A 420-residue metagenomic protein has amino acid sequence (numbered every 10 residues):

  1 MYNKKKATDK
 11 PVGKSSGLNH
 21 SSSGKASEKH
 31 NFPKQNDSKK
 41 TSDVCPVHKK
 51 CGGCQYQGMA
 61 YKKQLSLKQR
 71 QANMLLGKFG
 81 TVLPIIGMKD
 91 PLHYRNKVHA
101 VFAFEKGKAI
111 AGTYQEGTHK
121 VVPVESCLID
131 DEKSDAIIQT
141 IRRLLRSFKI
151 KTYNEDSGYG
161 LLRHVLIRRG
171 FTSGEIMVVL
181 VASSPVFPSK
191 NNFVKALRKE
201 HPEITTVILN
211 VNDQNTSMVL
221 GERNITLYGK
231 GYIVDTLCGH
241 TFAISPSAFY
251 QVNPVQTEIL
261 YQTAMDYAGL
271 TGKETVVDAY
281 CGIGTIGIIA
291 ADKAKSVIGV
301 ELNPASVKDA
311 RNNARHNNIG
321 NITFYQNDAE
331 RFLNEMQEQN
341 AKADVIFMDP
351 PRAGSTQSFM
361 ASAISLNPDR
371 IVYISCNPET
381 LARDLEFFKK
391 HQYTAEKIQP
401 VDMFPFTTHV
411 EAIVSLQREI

Functional and structural regions predicted by a protein language model:
Y2-K6, K14-S21, K25-S38, S189-N191 (+1 more regions): Rossmann-like S-adenosyl-L-methionine
K39, D43, K50-T152, I167 (+2 more regions): Extended interfacial segments that mediate partner engagement and assembly in macromolecular machines
K40, Y159-H164: Short amphipathic beta-strand starts and helix->beta connectors
N96, G174-I176, K273-E274: Nucleotide donor/acceptor-binding cores
A103, I167, G174-S183, T241-S245: Short, aliphatic-rich beta-strand segments
G112-Q115, V179-V181, A310: Short, acidic/hydrophobic/Gly-rich beta-strand patch recurrent on exposed beta strands that often constitutes part
P123-E125, I129-S134, I138-Q139, G174-K190 (+2 more regions): Accessory substrate-recognition/RNA-binding modules or partner subunits associated with SAM-dependent
T152-Y159, V276: Short helix/loop segment immediately N-terminal to the Walker
